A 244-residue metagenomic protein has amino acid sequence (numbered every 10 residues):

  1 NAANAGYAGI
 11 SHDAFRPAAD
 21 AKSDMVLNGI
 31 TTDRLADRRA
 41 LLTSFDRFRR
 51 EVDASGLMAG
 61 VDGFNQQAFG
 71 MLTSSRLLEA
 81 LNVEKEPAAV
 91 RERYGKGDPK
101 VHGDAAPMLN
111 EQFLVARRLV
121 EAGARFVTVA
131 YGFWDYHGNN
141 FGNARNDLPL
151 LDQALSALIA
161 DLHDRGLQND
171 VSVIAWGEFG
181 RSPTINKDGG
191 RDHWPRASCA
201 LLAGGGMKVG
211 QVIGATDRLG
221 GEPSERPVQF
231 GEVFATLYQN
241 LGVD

Functional and structural regions predicted by a protein language model:
N1-D244: Ligand-binding pockets and gating/stacking loops
